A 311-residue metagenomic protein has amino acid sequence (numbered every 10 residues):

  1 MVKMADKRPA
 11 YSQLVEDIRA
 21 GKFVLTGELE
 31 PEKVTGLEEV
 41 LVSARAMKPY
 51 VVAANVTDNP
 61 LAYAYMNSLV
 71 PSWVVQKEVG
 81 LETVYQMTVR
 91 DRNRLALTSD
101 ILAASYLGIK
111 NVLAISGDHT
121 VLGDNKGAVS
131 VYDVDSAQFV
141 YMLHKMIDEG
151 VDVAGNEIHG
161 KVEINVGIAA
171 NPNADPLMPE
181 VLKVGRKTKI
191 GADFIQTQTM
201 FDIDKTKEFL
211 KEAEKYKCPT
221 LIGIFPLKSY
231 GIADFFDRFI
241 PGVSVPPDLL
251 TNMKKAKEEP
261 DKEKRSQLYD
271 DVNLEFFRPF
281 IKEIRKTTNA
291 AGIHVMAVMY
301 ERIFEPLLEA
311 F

Functional and structural regions predicted by a protein language model:
M1-E30, V34, V151-E163: N-terminal amphipathic alpha-helix/helix-capping segment at the start of soluble metabolic enzymes
D6-K7, V131-A154, I158-H159, A169-A174 (+3 more regions): Active-site pocket-lining/capping segments in soluble small-molecule metabolic enzymes
K7-R8, S12-V15, G36-E38, A62-V74 (+5 more regions): Active-site-adjacent beta->alpha loops and helix N-cap segments on the catalytic face of soluble alpha/beta enzymes
V15-A20, A44-P49, L69-G80, I101-I109 (+4 more regions): Acidic (Asp/Glu)-rich catalytic clusters
F23-E38, T83-L95, I164-P179, E258-E275: Active-site mouth loops of central-metabolism enzymes
L25-L29, V52-V56, T83-M87, V112-A114 (+5 more regions): Hydrophobic faces of well-ordered beta-strands that scaffold small-molecule active sites in alpha/beta enzyme cores
Y50-R90: Active-site cofactor/substrate anionic-group-binding motifs, chiefly glycine- and Lys/Arg-rich phosphate-binding loops
V89-L107: Glycine-rich anion/phosphate-binding loops
